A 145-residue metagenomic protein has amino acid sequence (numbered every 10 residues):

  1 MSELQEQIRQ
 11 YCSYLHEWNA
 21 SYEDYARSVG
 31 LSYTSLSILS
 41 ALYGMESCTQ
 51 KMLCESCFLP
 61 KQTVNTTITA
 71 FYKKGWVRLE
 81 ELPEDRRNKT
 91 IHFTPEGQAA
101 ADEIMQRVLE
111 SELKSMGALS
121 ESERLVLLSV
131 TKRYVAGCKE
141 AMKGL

Functional and structural regions predicted by a protein language model:
M1, E121-L145: C-terminal regulatory/oligomerization modules of transcriptional regulators
M1, R27, Y43, G117-S120: Alpha-solenoid HEAT/Armadillo repeat architecture
M1-V29: N-terminal leader segment of winged-helix/HTH proteins
Q10, S21, S37-S40, A99 (+1 more regions): Pre-recognition alpha-helix immediately N-terminal to the DNA-recognition helix within helix-turn-helix or winged-helix
Y11-Y22, C57, A100, I104-M116 (+1 more regions): Alpha-helical linker/hinge and terminal dimerization helices associated with HTH transcriptional regulators
S13, E17, T66-T67, S129: Alpha-helical macromolecular-interaction surfaces
A20-T63: N-terminal helix-turn-helix DNA-binding core of bacterial DNA-binding proteins
T69-K132: Charged, amphipathic alpha-helical coiled-coil/dimerization segments
